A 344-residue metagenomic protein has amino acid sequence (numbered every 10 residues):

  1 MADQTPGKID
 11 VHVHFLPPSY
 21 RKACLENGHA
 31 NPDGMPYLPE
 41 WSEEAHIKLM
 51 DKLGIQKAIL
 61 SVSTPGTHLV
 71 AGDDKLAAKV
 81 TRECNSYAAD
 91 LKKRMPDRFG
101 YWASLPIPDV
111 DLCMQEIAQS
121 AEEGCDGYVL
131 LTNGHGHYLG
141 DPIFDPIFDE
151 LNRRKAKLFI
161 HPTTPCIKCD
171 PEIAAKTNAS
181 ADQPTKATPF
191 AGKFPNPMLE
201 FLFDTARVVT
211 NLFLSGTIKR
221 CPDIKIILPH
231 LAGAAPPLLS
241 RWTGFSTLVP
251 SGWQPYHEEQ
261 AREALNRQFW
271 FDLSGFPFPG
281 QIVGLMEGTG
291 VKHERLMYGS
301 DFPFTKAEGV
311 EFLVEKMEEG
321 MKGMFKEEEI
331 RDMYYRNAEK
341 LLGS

Functional and structural regions predicted by a protein language model:
A2-V11, L16-K57, S86-K93, Q115-Q119 (+4 more regions): Mid-to-C-terminal alpha-helical segments outside catalytic/metal-binding sites
A2-V11, P142-P165, L214-R241: Internal hydrophobic scaffold segments of catalytic domains
T5, P17-W41, V70-G72, A78 (+3 more regions): Active-site gating loops and adjacent loop-to-helix segments of metal-dependent hydrolytic enzymes
P6-G28, E44-L53, K75-N85, V129-E150 (+3 more regions): Short, charge-rich amphipathic segments
I9-V13, A58-L60, G100-A103, Y128-L130 (+4 more regions): Hydrophobic faces of well-ordered beta-strands that scaffold small-molecule active sites in alpha/beta enzyme cores
L16-S19, G66-H68, P108-L112, G136 (+4 more regions): Active-site environment of divalent metal-dependent phosphoester hydrolases
Q56, V62-L212: Active-site gating/metal-coordination segments in enzymes
F190-G216, C221, K225-S344: H/E-rich (His + Asp/Glu) clusters that bind or coordinate divalent metals
